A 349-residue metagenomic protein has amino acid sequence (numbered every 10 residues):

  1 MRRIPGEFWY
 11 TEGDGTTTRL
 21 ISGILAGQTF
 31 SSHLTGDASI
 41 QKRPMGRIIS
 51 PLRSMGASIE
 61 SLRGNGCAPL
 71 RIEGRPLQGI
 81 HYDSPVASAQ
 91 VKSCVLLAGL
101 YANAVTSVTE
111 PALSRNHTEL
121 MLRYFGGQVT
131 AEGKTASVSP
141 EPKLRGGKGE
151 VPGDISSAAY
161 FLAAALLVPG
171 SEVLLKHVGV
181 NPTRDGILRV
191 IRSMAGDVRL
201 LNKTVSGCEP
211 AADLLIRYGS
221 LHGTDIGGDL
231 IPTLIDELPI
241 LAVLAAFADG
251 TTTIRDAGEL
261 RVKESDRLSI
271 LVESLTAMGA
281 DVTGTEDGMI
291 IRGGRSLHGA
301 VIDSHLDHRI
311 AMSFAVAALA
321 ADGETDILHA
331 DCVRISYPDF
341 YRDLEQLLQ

Functional and structural regions predicted by a protein language model:
M1-Q349: Structural preference for solvent-exposed beta-strand-turn elements and adjacent flexible terminal/loop segments within
